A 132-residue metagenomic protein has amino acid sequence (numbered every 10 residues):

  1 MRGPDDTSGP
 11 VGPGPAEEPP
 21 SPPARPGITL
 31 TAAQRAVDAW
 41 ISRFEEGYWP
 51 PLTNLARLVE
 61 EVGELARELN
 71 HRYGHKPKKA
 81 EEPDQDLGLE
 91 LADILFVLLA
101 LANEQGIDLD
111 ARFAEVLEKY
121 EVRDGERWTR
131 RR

Functional and structural regions predicted by a protein language model:
M1-L91, L95-R132: Flexible "arm" and connector segments at domain edges
